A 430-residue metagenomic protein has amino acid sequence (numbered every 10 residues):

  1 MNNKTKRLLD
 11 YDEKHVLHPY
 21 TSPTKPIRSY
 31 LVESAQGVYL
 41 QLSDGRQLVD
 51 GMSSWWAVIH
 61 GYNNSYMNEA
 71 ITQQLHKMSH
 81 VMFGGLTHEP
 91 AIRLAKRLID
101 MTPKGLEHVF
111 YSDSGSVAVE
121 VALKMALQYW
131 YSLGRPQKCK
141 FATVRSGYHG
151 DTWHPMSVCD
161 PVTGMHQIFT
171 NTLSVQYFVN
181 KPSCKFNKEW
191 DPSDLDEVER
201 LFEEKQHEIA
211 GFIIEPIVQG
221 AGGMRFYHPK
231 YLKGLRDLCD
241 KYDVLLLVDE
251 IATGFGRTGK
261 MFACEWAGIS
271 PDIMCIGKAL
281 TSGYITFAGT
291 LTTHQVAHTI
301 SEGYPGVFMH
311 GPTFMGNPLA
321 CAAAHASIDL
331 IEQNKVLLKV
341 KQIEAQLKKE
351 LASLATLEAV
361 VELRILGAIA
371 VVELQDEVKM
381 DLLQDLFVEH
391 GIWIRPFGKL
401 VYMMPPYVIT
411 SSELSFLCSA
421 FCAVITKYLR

Functional and structural regions predicted by a protein language model:
M1-R430: Conserved N-terminal phosphate-binding loop of PLP-dependent enzymes in the Aspartate aminotransferase
